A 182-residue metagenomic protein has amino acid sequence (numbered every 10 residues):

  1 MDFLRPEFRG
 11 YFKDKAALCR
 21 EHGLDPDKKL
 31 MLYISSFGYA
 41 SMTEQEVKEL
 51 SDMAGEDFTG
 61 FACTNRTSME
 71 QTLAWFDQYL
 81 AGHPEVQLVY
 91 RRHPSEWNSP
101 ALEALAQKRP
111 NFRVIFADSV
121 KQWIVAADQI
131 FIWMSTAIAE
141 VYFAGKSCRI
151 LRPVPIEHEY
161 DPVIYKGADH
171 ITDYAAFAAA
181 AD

Functional and structural regions predicted by a protein language model:
M1-F58: A nucleotide-sugar donor-handling region in carbohydrate enzymes
S41-M42, E96-E103, E157-E159: Short, charged/polar "capping" segments at the starts of alpha-helices and the immediately preceding loops
G55-G60, V86, Y174-D182: C-terminal amphipathic helix plus adjacent low-complexity, charged tail appended to glycosyltransferase catalytic
F58-Q78: Well-ordered, non-membrane alpha-helical segments in soluble/globular domains
D77-H93: A conserved nucleotide-sugar
V89-A139, F143-A144: Donor nucleotide-activated moiety binding/catalytic core segment of transferases that use nucleotide-activated donors
A104-K108, Q129, T136-D182: Catalytic binding pocket for nucleotide-activated donors in carbohydrate/polymer assembly enzymes
